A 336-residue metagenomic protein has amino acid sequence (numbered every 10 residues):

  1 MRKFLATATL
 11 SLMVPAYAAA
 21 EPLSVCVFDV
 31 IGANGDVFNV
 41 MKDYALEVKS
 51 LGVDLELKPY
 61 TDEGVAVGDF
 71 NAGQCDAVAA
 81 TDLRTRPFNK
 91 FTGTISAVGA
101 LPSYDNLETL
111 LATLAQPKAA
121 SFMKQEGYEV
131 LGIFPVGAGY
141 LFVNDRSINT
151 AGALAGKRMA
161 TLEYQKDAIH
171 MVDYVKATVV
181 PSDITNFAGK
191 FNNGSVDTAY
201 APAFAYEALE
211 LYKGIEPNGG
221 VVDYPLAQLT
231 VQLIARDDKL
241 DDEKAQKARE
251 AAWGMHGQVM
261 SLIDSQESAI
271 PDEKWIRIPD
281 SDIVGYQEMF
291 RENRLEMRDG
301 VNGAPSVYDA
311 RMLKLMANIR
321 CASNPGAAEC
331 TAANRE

Functional and structural regions predicted by a protein language model:
M1-F4: Positively charged n-region of N-terminal signal peptides that target proteins for export
T7-P15: Bacterial N-terminal signal peptides
A16-A20: Boundary at the C-terminal end of the N-terminal hydrophobic targeting segment
E21-L51, E129-N193: Bilobed "Venus flytrap"/periplasmic-binding protein-like clamshell domains and structurally analogous long
E21-R86, R320: General N-terminal leader/first-domain-start detector
K58-A97, F142-N144, A199, A203-I215: Pocket-flanking alpha-helical
T81-V175, L211, P225-R335: Contiguous mixed-secondary-structure segments that line small-molecule binding/active-site clefts of soluble domains
T178, S182-G214, V222-L229: Glycine- and acidic-residue-rich phosphate-binding/metal-coordinating active-site segment common to enzymes that handle
